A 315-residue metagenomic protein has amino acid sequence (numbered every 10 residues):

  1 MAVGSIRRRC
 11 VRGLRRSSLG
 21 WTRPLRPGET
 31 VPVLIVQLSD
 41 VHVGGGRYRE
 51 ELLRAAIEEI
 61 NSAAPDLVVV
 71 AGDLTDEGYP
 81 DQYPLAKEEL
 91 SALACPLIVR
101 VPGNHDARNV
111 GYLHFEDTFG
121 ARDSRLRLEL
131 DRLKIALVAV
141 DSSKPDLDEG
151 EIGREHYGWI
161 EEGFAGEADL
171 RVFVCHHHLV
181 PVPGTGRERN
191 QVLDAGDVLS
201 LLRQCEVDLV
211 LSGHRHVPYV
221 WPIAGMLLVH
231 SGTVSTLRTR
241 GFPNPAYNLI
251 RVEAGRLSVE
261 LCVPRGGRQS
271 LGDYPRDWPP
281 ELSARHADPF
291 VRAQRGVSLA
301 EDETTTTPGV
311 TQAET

Functional and structural regions predicted by a protein language model:
A2-L85, E89-S91, G166: N-terminal active-site segment of His-dependent metallophosphoesterases
G28-V36, R127-A139, A165-L170, P222-L228: Beta-strand-turn-beta hairpins that frame and shape the catalytic cleft of phosphate-ester-processing enzymes
Q37-S39, V68-D73, I98-N104, D141 (+3 more regions): Active-site neighborhood of phospho(di)ester-bond hydrolases with catalytic His/Asp-centered motifs
G44-R47, D76-D81, L85, N104-Y112 (+4 more regions): Active-site environment of divalent metal-dependent phosphoester hydrolases
P80, P84-E162, S200-R203, L249: Extended active-site neighborhood of metal-dependent phosphoesterases/phosphodiesterases
E167-G184: Short acidic, glycine-rich surface-loop motifs adjacent to enzyme active sites
T185-E260: Conserved beta-sheet core of the metallophosphoesterase superfamily
V252-T315: A short C-terminal boundary segment appended to hydrolase-like catalytic domains
